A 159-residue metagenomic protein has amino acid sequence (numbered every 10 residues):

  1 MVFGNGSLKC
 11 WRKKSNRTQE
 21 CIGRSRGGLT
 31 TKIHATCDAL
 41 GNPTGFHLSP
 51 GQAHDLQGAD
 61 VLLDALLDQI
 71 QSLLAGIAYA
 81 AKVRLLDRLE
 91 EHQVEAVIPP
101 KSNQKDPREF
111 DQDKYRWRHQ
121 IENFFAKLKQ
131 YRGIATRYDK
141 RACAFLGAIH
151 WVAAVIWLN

Functional and structural regions predicted by a protein language model:
M1-K101, A148, V152-I156: Polybasic low-complexity intrinsically disordered regions
S15, E109-Q112: Short, surface-exposed loop/helix-turn segments at secondary-structure junctions that function as lids/hinges flanking
Q57, K105-F110: Short, charged, surface-exposed secondary-structure boundary motifs
L66-L67, D111-D113: Short hydrophobic "helix-edge" motifs at membrane interfaces and signal-peptide entry regions
L86-Q93, Q112-N159: Basic, amphipathic alpha-helical segments enriched in Lys/Arg and hydrophobic/aromatic residues
